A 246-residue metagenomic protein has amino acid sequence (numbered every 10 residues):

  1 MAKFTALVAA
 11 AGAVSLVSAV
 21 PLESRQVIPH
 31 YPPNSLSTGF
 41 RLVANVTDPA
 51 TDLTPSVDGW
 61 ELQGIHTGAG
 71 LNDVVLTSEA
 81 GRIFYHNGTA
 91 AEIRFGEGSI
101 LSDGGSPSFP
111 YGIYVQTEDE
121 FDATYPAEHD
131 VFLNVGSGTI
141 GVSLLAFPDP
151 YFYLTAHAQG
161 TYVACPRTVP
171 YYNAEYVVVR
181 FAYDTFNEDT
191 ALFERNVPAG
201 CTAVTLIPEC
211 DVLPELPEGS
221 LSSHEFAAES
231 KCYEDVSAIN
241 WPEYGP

Functional and structural regions predicted by a protein language model:
M1-Q26: Fungal secretory targeting signals
L22-I65, Y125-P246: Extracellular glycan/ECM-engagement signal in secreted proteins
P55-R82: N-terminal, post-signal-peptide region of Sec/Tat-exported proteins
V75-E79, I100-S102, V178-D184: Aromatic-rich beta-strand patches that line glycan-recognition/binding surfaces of extracellular proteins
A80-A158: Extracellular-facing segments of soluble proteins and assemblies that are Gly/Ser/Thr-biased and enriched in aromatics
